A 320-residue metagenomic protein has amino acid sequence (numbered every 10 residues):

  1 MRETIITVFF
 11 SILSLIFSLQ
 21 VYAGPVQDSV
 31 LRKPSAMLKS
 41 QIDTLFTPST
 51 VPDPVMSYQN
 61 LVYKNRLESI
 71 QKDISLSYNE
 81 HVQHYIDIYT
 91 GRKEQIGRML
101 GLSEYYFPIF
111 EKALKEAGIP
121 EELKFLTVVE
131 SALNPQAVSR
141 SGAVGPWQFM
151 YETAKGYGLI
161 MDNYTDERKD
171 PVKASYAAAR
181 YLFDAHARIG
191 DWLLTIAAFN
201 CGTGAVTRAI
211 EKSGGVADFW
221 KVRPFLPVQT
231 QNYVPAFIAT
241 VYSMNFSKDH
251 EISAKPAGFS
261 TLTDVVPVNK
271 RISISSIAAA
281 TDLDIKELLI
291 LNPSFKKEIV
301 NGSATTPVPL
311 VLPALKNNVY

Functional and structural regions predicted by a protein language model:
E3-T7, S14-A117: An acidic, Gly/Ser/Thr/Pro-rich helix-cap/linker signature
R92, I96-F107, E116-I119, S139-W147 (+5 more regions): Solvent-exposed, acidic/flexible segments
I119-Q136, T195-N200, V241, L289-N292: Short, functionally critical alpha-helical segments immediately adjacent to catalytic or ligand/cofactor-binding
A132-R140, G156-Y157, A185-R188, T203-V216 (+1 more regions): Secretory-pathway/luminal and periplasmic proteins that interact with or process carbohydrate-rich
S141-N163, S175-A178, L182, V206: Substrate-binding/active-site groove segments that recognize and process beta-1,4-linked N-acetyl-hexosamine
L226, L291-Y320: Extracellular LysM carbohydrate-binding repeats and other cell-envelope/extracellular binding modules
K255-D282: Primarily a LysM-type cell-wall glycan-binding module
S273-G302: LysM (lysin motif) carbohydrate-binding repeats in extracellular/periplasmic proteins that recognize
